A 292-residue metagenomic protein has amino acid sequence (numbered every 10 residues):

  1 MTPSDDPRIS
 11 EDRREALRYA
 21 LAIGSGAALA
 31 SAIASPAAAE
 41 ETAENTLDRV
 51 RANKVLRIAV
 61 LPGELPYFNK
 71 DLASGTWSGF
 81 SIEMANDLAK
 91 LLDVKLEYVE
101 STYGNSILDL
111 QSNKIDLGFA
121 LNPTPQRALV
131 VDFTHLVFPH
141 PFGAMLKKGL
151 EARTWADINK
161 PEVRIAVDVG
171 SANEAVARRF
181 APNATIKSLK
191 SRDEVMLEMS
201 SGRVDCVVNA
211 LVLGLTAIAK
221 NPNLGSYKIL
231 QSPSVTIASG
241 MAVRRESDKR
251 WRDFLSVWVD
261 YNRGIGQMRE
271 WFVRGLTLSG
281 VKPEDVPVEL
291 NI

Functional and structural regions predicted by a protein language model:
M1-E15: N-terminal secretory signal peptides
Y19, E41-L121, L129: Extracytoplasmic small-molecule ligand-binding "clamshell" domains of the periplasmic binding protein/Venus flytrap
E41, I82-L91, G149-L150, A156 (+3 more regions): Extended ligand-binding regions for polar small-molecule ligands
P62, F138-G149, L211, L215 (+2 more regions): Periplasmic-binding protein-like
V94, Y98-N105, N122-R127, H135-F180: A conserved helix-loop-strand patch within extracytoplasmic ligand-binding domains of the periplasmic binding
Y98-L108, K187-L197, S201: Short helix-initiation/N-cap motifs at beta->coil->alpha
N105-L108, L121-V130, V176-R179, D205-V235: A ligand-binding cleft/hinge motif common to bilobed small-molecule-binding domains
A172-L189, S226-I229, V259-I292: Ligand-binding clefts/hinges and TM-proximal coupling segments of bilobed small-molecule sensing domains
